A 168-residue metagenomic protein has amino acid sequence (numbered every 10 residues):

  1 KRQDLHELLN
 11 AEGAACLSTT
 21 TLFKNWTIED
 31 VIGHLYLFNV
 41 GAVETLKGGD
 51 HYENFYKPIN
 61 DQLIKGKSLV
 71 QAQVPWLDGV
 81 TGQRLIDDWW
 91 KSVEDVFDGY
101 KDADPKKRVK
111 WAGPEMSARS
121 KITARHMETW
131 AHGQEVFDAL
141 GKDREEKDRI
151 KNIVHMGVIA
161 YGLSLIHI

Functional and structural regions predicted by a protein language model:
K1, V31, L85-S92, K121-E128: Amphipathic alpha-helix face/heptad-repeat signature
R2, L9-E12, L35, N39-L46 (+4 more regions): A generic secondary-structure signal for well-formed alpha-helical elements
Q3, A15, Q83-D87, E94 (+1 more regions): Generic alpha-helical secondary structure signal
H6-T27, G48, Y52, G99-M116: Helix-loop segments that flank and shape redox-cofactor active sites
T20-E44: Active-site-proximal cofactor/substrate-binding loop regions of enzyme domains
H34, I166-I168: Conserved small/polar residues in nucleotide/adenosyl-binding loops
V40-F97, K101: Short, helix-capping/interhelical loops that line the mouth of catalytic, cofactor-, or ligand-binding pockets
K47-I59, V80, D102-I166: Structured surface interface patches that mediate subunit assembly and partner/cofactor docking
